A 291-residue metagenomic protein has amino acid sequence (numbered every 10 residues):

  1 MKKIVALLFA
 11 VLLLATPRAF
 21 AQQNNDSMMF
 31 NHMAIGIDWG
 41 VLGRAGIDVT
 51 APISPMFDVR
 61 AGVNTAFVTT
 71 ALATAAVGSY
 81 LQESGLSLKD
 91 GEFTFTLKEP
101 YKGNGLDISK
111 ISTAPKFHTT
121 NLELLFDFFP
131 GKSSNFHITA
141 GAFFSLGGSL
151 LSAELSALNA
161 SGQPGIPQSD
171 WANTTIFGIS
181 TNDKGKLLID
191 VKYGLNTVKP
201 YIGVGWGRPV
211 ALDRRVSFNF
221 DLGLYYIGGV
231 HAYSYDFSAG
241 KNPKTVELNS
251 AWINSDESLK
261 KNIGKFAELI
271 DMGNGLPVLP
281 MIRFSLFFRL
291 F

Functional and structural regions predicted by a protein language model:
M1-M29, F291: Cleavable N-terminal export/targeting peptides
N24-N25, G36-D38, V68-N121, G147-T197 (+1 more regions): Extracellular/periplasm-exposed beta-strand and loop segments of Gram-negative cell-envelope proteins, dominated by
S27-V49, V59-T65: Transmembrane beta-strand segments that form the barrel wall of outer-membrane beta-barrel proteins
M29-N31, V41-A45, P55, H118-L122 (+3 more regions): Residues that define the transmembrane beta-barrel architecture of outer-membrane proteins
I37, I47-A51, L124-F128, A140-A142 (+3 more regions): Residues on the lipid-exposed face of transmembrane beta-strands in outer-membrane beta-barrel proteins
W39-G43, V63-T69, A142-G148, R208 (+2 more regions): Transmembrane beta-strands of outer-membrane beta-barrel pores
A45, M56-V59, S134-I138, L212-V216: Repeated loop/turn-to-beta-strand initiation elements of outer-membrane beta-barrel proteins
K116-L150: Ordered, amphipathic secondary-structure segments that act as subunit-interaction surfaces in large macromolecular
